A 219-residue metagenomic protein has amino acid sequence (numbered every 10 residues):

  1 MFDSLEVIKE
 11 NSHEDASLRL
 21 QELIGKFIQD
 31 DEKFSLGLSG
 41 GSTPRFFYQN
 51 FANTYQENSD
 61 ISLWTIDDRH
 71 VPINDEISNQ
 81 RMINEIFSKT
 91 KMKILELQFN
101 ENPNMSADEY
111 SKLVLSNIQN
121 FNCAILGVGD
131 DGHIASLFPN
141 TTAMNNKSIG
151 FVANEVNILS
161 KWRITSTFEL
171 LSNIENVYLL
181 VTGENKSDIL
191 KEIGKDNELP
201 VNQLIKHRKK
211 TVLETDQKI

Functional and structural regions predicted by a protein language model:
M1-L36: N-terminal glycine-/serine-/threonine-rich phosphate-binding loop
M1-S4, N58-I125: Ligand-binding beta-strand-loop-alpha-helix segment within the catalytic cores of soluble metabolic enzymes
S12-D15, E101-N104, E155-S160: Short, flexible loop segments at the rims of nucleotide/cofactor-binding pockets, characterized by
L38-T43, F51, L126-D130, T182: Glycine-rich beta-strand-to-loop/alpha-helix junction loops that act as flexible
N50-N58, N84, P139-K147: A glycine- and small-aliphatic-rich helix-loop capping segment at beta-alpha/alpha-beta transitions that lines
T54-S62, A143, E169-E175, L204-R208: Short, conserved loop/helix-junction motifs that constitute active-site signature segments in enzyme catalytic cores
A124-L126, D130-E169: Class I SAM-dependent methyltransferase SAM-binding "motif I" and its flanking Rossmann-like core
N173-I219: ATP/nucleoside-binding phosphotransfer catalytic cores, i.e., glycine-rich phosphate-binding loops
